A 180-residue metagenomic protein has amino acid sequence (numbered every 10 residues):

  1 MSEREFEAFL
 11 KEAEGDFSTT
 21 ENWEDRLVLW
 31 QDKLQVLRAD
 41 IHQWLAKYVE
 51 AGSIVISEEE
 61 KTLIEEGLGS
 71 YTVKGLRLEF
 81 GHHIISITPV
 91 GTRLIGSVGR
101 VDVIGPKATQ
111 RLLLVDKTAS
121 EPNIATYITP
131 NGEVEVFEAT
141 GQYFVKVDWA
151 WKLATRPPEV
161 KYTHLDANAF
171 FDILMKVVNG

Functional and structural regions predicted by a protein language model:
M1-W23: N-terminal, Lys/Arg- and Ser/Thr-rich interaction peptides
S2-E3, W23, L34, V160-T163 (+1 more regions): Intrinsic-disorder-associated interaction segments
F17-T62: Contiguous, amphipathic alpha-helical segments that mediate oligomerization or scaffolding in large protein assemblies
K61-P130: Hydrophobic-cavity lipid-handling domains and compact docking modules
L112-G180: Glycine-rich, aromatic-bearing surface loops/beta-hairpins
